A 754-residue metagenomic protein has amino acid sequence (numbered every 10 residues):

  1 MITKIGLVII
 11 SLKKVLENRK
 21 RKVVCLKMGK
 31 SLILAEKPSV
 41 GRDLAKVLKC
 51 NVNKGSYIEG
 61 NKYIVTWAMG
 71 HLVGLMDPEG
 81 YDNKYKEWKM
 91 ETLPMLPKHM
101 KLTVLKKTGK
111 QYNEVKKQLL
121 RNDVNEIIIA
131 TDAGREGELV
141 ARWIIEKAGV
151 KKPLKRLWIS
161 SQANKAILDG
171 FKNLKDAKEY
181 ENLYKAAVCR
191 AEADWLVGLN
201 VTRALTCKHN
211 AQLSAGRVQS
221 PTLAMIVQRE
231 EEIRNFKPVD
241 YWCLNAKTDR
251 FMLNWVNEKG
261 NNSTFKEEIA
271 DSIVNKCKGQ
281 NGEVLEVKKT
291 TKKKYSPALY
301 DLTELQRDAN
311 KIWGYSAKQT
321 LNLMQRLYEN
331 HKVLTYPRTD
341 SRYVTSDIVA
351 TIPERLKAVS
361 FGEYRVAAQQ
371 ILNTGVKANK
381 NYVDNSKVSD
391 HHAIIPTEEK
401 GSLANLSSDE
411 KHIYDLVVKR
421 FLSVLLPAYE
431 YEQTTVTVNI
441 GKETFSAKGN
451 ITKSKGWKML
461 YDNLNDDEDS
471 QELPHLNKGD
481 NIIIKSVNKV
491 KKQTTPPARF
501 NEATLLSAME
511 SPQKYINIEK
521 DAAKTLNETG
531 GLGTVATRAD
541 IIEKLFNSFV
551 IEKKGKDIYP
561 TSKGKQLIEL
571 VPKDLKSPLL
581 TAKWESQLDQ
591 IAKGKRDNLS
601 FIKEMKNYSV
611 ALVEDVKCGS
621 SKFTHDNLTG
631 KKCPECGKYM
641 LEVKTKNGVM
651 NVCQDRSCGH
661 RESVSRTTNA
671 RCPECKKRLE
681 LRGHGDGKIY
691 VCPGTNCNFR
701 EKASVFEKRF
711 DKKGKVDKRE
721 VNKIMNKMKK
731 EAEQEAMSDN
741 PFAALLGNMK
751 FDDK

Functional and structural regions predicted by a protein language model:
M1-I2, I9, K14-A191, P496: Intrinsically disordered, low-complexity regulatory segments
V23-V24, G29-L32, T108, L119 (+3 more regions): Basic, low-complexity terminal or inter-domain segments flanking catalytic cores
G29-K30, A130-A133, N210-Q212, K289-A298 (+3 more regions): Conserved short loop/turn motifs at secondary-structure junctions
G55-N83, S220-F265, V424-E472, N607: Structured, non-catalytic alpha/beta "coupling" segments that mediate domain-domain communication and provide generic
R142, A166-A246, T290: C-terminal or mid-to-C-terminal helical accessory/interaction module adjacent to the motor/catalytic core
F265-Y300, Q306: Metal- or metallocofactor-binding catalytic centers and their adjacent structured scaffolds across diverse enzyme
H331-K332, F549: Glycine-centered, phosphate/nucleic-acid-interacting loop/turn motifs that mediate DNA/RNA or nucleotide
